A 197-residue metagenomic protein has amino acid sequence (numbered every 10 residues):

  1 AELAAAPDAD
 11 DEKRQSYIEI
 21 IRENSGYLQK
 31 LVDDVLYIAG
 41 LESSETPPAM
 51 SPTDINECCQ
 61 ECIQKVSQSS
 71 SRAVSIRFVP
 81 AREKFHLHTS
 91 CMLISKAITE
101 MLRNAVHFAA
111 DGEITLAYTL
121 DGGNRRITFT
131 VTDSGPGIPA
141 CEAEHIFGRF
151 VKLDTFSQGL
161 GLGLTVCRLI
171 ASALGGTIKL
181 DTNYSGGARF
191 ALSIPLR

Functional and structural regions predicted by a protein language model:
E23-L28: Short alpha-helical segment of the dimerization/phosphotransfer core of two-component systems
S43-P48, H86-T89: Conserved micro-motifs of the catalytic ATP-binding
A49-P52, A73-F85: Conserved catalytic submotifs in the C-terminal HATPase_c
A105-V106: Short helix-loop "hinge" at the ATP-lid/N-box region of the Bergerat-fold HATPase_c
I138-F150: Short conserved segment of the HATPase_c
G163, C167: Short alpha-helical Gxxx[C/S/T] motif in the catalytic ATP-binding
